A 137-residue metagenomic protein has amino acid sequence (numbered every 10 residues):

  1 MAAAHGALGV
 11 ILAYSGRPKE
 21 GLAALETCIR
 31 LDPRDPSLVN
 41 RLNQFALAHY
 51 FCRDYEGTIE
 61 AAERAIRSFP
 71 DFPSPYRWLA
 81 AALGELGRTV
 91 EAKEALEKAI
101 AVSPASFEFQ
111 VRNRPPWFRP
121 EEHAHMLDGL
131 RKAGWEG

Functional and structural regions predicted by a protein language model:
A2-G137: Alpha-helical protein-protein interaction modules
